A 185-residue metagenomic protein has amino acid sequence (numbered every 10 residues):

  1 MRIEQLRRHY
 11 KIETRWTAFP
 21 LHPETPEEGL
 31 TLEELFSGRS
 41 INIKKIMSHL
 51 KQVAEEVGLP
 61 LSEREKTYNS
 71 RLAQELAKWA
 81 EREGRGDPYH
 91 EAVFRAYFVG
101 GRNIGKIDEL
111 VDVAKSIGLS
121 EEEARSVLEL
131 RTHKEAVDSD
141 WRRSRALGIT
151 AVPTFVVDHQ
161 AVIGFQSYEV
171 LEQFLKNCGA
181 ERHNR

Functional and structural regions predicted by a protein language model:
M1-F98: Structural alpha/beta surface segment adjacent to cysteine/selenocysteine redox centers across thiol/disulfide enzymes
M1-I12, W16, R39, K78-R185: C-terminal cap of thioredoxin/glutaredoxin-like
